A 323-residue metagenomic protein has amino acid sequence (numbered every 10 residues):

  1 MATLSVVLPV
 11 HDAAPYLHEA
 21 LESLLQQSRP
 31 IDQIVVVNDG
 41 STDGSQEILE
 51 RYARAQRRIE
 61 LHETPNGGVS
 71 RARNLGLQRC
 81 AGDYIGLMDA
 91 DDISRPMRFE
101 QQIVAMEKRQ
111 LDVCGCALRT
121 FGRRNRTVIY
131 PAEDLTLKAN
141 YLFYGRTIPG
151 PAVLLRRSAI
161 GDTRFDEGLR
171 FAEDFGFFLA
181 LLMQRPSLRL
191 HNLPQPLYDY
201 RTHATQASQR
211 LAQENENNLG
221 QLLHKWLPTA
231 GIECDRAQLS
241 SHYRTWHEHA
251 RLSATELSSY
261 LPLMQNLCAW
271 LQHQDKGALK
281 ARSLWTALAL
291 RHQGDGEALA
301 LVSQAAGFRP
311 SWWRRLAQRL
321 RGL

Functional and structural regions predicted by a protein language model:
A2-S5, Q33, G176: Cell-envelope/extracellular polymer assembly enzymes that use nucleotide-activated donors
E22-I31: Short, acidic, metal-binding catalytic loop of nucleotide-sugar glycosyltransferases
S23, N38-E47, P65-G67, D89: A conserved acidic beta->alpha catalytic loop
T64-C80, Q101: Glycine-rich, basic loop-to-helix element that forms the pyrophosphate-binding segment of sugar-nucleotide handling
I85: Short aromatic/hydrophobic "clamp" motif used to bind/position activated sugar donors
M97-V128: Conserved donor NDP-sugar-binding/catalytic core segment of glycosyltransferases
C116, T136-K225, E233-S241: Conserved nucleotide-sugar donor-binding catalytic segment
L188, T202-L323: C-terminal subregions of glycosyltransferases and related glycan-biosynthesis enzymes
